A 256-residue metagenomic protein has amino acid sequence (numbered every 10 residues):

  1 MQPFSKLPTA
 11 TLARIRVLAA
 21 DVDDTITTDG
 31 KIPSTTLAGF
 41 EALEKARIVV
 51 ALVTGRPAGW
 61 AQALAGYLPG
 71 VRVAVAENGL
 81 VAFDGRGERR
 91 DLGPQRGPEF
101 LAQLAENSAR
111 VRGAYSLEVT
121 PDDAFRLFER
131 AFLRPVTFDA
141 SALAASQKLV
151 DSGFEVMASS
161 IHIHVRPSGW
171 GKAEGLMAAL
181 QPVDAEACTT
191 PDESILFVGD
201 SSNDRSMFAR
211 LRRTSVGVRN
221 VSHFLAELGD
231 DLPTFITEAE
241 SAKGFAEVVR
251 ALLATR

Functional and structural regions predicted by a protein language model:
M1-V22: Non-catalytic pre-domain segments flanking phosphatase-related domains
P8-T9, A13, P33, L176-R256: Mg2+-dependent phosphoryl-transfer enzymes with acidic/Ser/Thr/Gly-rich catalytic loops
V17-A19, V73, L196: Hydrophobic "anchor" residues on beta-strands that sit immediately upstream of conserved functional sites
D29-D123: Active-site phosphate-binding/coordination module
Y67-G70, N78, S152, R210-R212 (+1 more regions): Short, structured coil segments at secondary-structure junctions
R110-L211: Conserved acidic, metal-coordinating active-site core of Asp-based, Mg2+-dependent phosphoryl-transfer enzymes
